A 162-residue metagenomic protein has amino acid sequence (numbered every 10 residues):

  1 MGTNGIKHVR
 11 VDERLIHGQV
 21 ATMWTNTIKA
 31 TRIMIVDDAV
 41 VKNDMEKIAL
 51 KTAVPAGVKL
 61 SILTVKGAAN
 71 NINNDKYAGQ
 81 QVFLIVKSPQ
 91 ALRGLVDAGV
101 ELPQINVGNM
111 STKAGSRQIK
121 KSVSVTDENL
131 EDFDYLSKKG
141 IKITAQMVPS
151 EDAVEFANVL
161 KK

Functional and structural regions predicted by a protein language model:
M1-N4, N26-T27, D75-A78, G99 (+1 more regions): Solvent-exposed alpha-helices and their adjacent loops that cap or buttress functional pockets in soluble metabolic
G2-V54, K59: Long, hydrophobic N-terminal alpha-helical segment
G5, T27, K51, L63-K66 (+5 more regions): NTP/phosphate- and nucleic-acid-binding module
I6-V9, T31-M34, K59-S61, Q81-L84 (+2 more regions): Structural motif
D12-H17, T64, V125-T126: A general structural motif
V41-N43, A68-A69, L92, T112-G115: Short gly/pro/ser/thr-enriched loop/turn and capping motifs at secondary-structure boundaries
S61-G108: Ordered, amphipathic secondary-structure segments that act as subunit-interaction surfaces in large macromolecular
P89, A98, P103-K162: Glycine-rich, aromatic-bearing surface loops/beta-hairpins
